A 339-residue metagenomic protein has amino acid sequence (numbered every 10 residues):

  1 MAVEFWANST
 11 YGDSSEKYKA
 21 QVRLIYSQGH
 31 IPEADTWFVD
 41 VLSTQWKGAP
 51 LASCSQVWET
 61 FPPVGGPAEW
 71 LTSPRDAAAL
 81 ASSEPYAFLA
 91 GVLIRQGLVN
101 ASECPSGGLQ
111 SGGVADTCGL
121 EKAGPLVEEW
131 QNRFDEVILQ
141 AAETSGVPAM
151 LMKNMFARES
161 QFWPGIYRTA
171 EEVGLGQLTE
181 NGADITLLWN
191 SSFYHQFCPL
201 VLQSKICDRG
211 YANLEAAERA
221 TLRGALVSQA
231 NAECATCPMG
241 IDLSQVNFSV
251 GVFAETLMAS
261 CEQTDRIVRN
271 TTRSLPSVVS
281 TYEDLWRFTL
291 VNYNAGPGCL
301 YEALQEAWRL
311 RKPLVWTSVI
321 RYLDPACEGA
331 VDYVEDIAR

Functional and structural regions predicted by a protein language model:
M1-G240, G251-L290, P297-R339: Cell-wall glycan-active module
S244-Q245: Short sequence motifs at beta-strands and strand-loop junctions characteristic of Gram-negative outer-membrane
